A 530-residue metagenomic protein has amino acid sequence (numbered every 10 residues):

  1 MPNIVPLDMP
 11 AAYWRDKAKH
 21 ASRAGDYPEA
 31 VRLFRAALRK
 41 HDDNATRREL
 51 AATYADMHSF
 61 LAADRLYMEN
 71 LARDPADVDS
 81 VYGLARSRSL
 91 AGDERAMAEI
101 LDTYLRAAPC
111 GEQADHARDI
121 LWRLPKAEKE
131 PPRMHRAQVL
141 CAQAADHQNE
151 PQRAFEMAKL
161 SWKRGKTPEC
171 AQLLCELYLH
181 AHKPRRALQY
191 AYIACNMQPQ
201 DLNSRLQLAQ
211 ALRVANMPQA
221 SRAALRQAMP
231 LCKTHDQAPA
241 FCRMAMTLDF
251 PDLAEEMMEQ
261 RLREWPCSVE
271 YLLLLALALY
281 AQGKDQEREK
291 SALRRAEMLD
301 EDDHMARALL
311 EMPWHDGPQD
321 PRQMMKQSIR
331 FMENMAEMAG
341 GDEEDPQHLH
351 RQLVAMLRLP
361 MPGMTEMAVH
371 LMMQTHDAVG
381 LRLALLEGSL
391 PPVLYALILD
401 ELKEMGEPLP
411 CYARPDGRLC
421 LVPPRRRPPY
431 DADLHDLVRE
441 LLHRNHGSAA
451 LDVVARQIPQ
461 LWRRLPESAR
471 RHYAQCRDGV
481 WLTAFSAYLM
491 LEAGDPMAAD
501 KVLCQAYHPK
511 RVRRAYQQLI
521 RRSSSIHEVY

Functional and structural regions predicted by a protein language model:
M9-K40, A55-D56, R133-T167, L173 (+1 more regions): Alpha-helical segment of the N-proximal tetratricopeptide repeat
D16, E49, G83, H116-I120 (+6 more regions): Canonical tetratricopeptide repeat
A24, M57, A91, Q148 (+5 more regions): Structural motif corresponding to the intra-repeat A-B loop/turn of tetratricopeptide repeats
A30, A63, M97, A154 (+4 more regions): Single-residue signature of alpha-solenoid repeat helices
H41-D42, P75, P109, G165-K166 (+5 more regions): Short coil turns that delineate tetratricopeptide repeat
T46-R47, S80, Q113-A117, A137 (+5 more regions): TPR alpha-solenoid repeat register
